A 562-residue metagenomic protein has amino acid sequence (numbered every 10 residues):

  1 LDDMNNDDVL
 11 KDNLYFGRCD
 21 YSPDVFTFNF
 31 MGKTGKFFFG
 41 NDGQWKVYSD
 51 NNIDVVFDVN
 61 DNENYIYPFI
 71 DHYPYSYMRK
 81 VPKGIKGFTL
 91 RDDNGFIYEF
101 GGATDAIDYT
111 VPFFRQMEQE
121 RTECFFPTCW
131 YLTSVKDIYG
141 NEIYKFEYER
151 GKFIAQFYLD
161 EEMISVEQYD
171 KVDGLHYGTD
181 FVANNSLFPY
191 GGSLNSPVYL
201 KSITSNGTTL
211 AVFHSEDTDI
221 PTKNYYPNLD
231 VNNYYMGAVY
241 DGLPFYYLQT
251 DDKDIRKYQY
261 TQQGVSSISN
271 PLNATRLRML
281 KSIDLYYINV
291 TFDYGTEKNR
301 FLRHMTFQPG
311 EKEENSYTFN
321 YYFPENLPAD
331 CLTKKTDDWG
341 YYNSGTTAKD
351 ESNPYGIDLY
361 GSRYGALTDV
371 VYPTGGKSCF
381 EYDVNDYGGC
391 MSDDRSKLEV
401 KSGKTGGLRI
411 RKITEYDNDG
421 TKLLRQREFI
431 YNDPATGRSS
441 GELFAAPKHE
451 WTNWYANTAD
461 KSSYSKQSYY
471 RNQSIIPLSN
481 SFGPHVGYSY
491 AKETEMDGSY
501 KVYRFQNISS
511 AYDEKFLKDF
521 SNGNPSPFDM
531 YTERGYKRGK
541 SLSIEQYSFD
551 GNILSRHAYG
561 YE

Functional and structural regions predicted by a protein language model:
L1-Y131, D137-I138, N184-G192, N326-G356 (+1 more regions): Long, intrinsically disordered, low-complexity, charged/polar and glycine-rich segments
S49, Y73, K80-P82, K171-S196 (+3 more regions): C-terminal globular interaction/adhesion domains in large, modular proteins
G84-G87, T104-D108, P127-S134, K152-I154 (+14 more regions): A short glycine-rich beta-turn/N-cap micro-motif
R91-N94, S134-G140, S202-T208, Q249-D254 (+8 more regions): Beta-turn initiation residues at beta-strand->coil junctions
F96-F100, E120-T122, N141-E147, T208-H214 (+10 more regions): A structural detector for short beta-strand units
T104, Y139, T204-D217, T222-Y225 (+5 more regions): Ser/Thr/Pro-rich, low-complexity mucin-like regions that serve as glycosylated stalks/linkers or repetitive adhesive
Y144, K152, G523-E562: Mixed-charge (acidic/basic) macromolecular-recognition segments
N195-D350, S362-A366: Beta-propeller domains
